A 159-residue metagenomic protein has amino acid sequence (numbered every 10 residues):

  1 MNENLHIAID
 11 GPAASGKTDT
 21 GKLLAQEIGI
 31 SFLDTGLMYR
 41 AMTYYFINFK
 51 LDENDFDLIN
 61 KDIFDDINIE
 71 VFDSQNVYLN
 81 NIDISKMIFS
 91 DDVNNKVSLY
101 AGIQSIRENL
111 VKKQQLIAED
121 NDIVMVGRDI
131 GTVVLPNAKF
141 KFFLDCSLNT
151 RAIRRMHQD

Functional and structural regions predicted by a protein language model:
M1-N4: Phosphate-binding P-loop
I7-I9: Hydrophobic anchor at the beta1->P-loop junction of P-loop NTPases
P12-S15: ATP-binding Walker
T18: Walker A/P-loop
A25-T35, N48-D52: Post-Walker A helix-loop "phosphate-sensing" segment adjacent to the P-loop in P-loop NTPases
M38-D122, V134, N149-I153: ATP-dependent small-molecule kinase phosphotransfer cores that center on conserved nucleotide phosphate-binding segments
P136-M156: Conserved phosphate-donor/acceptor-positioning beta-strand/loop module used by diverse small-molecule
